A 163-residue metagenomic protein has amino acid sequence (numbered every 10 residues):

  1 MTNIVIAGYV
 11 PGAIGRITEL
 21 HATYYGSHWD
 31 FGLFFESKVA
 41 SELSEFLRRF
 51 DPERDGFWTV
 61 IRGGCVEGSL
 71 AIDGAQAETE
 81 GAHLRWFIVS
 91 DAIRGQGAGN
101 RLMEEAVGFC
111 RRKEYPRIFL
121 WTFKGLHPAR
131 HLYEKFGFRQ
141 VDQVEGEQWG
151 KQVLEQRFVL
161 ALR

Functional and structural regions predicted by a protein language model:
I4-A92, N100-F109, K113, Q140-G146 (+1 more regions): Acetyl-CoA-dependent GNAT
G12, P116-R163: C-terminal "cap" of GNAT-fold acetyltransferases
T79, G97, P128: Residues that form or flank phosphate/diphosphate-binding pockets in enzymes that use nucleotide phosphates
S90-Q96, K124-G125: Active-site acidic-Proline motif in GNAT/NAT acetyltransferases
